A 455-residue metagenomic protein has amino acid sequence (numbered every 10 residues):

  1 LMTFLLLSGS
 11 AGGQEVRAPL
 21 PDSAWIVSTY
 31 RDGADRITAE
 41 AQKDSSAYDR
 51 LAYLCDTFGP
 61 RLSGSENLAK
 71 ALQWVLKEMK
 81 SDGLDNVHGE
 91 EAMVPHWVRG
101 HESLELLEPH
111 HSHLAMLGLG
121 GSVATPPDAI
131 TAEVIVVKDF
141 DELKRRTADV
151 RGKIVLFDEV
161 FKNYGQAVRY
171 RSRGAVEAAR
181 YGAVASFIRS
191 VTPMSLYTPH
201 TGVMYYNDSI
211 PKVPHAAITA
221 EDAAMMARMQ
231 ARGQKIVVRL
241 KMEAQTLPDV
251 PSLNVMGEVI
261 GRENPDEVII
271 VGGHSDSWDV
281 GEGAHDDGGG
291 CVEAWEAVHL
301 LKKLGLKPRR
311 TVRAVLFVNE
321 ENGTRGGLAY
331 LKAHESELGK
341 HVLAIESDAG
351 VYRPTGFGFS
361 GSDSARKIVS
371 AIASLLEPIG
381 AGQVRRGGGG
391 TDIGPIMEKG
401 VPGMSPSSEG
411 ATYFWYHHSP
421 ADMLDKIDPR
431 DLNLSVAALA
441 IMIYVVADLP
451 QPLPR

Functional and structural regions predicted by a protein language model:
L1-S8: Bacterial N-terminal signal peptides
E15-A24, Y30, A52, D56-I154 (+1 more regions): Noncatalytic luminal/extracellular "stalk/propeptide" segments of secretory-pathway proteins
W25-S65, T198-V203, D276, L343 (+2 more regions): N-terminal capping segment at the start of a domain
G33, H110-T147, M204-A284, E296-K303: Soluble metallo-hydrolase cores and metallopeptidase-like ectodomains found primarily in the secretory/periplasmic
S65, A115-P214, E282, G380: Extracellular/luminal Protease-associated
H111, P127, V213-I218, A223-A224 (+3 more regions): Metal-dependent peptidase/peptidase-like ectodomains
K162-N163, Y170-R173, E177, P251-N254 (+2 more regions): Acidic/histidine-rich catalytic neighborhood of metal-dependent amide-processing enzymes
H299, K303, R310, F414-R455: His/Asp/Glu-rich mid-to-C-terminal helical/loop segments that flank catalytic regions of hydrolases
